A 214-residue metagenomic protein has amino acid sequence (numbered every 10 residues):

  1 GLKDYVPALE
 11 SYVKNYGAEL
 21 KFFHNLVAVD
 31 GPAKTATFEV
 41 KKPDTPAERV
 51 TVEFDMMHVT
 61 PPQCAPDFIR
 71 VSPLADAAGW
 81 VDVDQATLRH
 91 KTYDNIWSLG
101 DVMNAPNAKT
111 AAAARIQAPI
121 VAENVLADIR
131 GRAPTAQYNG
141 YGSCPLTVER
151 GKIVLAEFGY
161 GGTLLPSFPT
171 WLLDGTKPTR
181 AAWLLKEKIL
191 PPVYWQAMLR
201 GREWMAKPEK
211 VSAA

Functional and structural regions predicted by a protein language model:
G1-A78: A Rossmann-like FAD-binding core segment of flavoenzymes
A8-G17, T37-M57, A136-G142, G151 (+1 more regions): A short, terminal or domain-edge coil/loop segment
L26-V27, P32, K42, A86 (+2 more regions): Short, solvent-exposed coil/turn elements at secondary-structure transition points
P32, A77, T92, G140-G142: A generic structural signal for well-ordered coil/turn residues at beta-strand boundaries that shape enzyme active-site
V50-I116, A127: FAD-site-proximal beta/loop scaffold in flavoenzymes
G79-W97, V148-P169: FAD-binding beta-loop-beta segment adjacent to the flavin cofactor pocket
L99-V148, L155-E157: A conserved FAD-binding loop/helix module that cradles the flavin
L155-A214: C-terminal auxiliary extensions adjacent to catalytic cores
